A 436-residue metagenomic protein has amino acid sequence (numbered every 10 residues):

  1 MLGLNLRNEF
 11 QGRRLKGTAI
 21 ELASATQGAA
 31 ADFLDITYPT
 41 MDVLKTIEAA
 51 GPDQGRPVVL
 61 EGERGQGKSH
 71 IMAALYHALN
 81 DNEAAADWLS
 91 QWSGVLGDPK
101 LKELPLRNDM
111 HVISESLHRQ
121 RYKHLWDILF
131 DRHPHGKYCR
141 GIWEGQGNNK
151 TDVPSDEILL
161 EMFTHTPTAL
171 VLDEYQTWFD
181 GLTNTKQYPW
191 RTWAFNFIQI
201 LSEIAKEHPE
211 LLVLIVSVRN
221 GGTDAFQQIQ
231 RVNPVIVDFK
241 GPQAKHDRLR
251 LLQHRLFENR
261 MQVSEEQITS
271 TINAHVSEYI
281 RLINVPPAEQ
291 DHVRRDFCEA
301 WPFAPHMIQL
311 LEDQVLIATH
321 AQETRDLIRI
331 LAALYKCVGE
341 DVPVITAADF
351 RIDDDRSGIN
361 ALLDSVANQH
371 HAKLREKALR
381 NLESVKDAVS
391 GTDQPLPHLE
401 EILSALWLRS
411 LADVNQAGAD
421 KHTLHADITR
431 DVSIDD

Functional and structural regions predicted by a protein language model:
M1-Q66, A73, L79, N233-V263: Walker A/P-loop-proximal flanking segment of P-loop NTPase domains
L2, R14-E21, E48, Q54 (+7 more regions): Phosphate-handling catalytic cores of nucleic-acid transaction enzymes
Q27, D109-T151, E174-Y188: Conserved P-loop NTPase mechanochemical-coupling segment
Y76-H111, C139-V153, V432-D436: Flexible phosphate/Mg2+-sensing switch loops adjacent to catalytic phosphate-binding sites
K100-K123, I200-V342: Conserved P-loop NTPase catalytic core
Y138-Q176, L182-T183, T192-I204, H208: Mid-core helix/loop region of P-loop NTP-binding domains shared across ATPases and GTPases
L182-T185, E278-L399, A412-T423, D427-D435: C-terminal helical "lid" subdomain and adjoining coupling/linker elements of P-loop NTPases
E210-F226, Q230, N415-D436: Extended, well-ordered alpha-helical scaffold/bundle regions in very large, multi-domain proteins
